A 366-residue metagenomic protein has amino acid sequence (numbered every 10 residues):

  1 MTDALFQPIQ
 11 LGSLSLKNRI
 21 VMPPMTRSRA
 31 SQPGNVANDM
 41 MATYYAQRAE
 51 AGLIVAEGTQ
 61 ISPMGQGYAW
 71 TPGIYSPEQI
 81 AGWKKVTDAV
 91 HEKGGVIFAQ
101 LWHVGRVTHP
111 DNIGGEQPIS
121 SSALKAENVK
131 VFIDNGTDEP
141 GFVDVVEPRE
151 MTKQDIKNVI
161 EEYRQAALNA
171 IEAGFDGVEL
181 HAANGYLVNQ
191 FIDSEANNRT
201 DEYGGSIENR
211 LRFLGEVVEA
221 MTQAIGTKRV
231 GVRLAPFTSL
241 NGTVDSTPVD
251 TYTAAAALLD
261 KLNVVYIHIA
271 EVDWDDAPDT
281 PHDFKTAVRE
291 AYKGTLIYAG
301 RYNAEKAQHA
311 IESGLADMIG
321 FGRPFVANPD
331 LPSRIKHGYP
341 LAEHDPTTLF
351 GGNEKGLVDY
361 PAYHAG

Functional and structural regions predicted by a protein language model:
M1-G366: Flavin-dependent oxidoreductase catalytic cores
